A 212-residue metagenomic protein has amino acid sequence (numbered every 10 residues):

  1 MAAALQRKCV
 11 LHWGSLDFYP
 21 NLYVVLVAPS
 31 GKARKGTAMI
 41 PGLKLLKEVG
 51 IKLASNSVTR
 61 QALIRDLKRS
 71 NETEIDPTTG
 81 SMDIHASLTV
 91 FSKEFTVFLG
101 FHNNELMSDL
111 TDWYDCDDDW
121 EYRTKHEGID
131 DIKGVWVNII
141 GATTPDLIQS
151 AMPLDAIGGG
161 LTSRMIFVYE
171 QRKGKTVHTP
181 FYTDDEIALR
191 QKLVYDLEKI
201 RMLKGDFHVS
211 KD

Functional and structural regions predicted by a protein language model:
M1-D212: Phosphate-handling catalytic cores of nucleic-acid transaction enzymes
